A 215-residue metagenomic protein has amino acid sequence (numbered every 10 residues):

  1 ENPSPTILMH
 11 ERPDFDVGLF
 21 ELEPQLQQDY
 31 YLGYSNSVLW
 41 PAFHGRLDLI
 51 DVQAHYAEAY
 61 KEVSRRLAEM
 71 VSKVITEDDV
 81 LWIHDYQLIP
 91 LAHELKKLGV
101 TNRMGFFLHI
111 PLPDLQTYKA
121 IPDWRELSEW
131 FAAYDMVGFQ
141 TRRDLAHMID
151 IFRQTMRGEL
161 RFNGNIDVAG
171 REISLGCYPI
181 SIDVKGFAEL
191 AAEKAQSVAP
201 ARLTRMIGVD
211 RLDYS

Functional and structural regions predicted by a protein language model:
E1-S215: Catalytic cores of carbohydrate-active enzymes across secretory and cytosolic contexts
